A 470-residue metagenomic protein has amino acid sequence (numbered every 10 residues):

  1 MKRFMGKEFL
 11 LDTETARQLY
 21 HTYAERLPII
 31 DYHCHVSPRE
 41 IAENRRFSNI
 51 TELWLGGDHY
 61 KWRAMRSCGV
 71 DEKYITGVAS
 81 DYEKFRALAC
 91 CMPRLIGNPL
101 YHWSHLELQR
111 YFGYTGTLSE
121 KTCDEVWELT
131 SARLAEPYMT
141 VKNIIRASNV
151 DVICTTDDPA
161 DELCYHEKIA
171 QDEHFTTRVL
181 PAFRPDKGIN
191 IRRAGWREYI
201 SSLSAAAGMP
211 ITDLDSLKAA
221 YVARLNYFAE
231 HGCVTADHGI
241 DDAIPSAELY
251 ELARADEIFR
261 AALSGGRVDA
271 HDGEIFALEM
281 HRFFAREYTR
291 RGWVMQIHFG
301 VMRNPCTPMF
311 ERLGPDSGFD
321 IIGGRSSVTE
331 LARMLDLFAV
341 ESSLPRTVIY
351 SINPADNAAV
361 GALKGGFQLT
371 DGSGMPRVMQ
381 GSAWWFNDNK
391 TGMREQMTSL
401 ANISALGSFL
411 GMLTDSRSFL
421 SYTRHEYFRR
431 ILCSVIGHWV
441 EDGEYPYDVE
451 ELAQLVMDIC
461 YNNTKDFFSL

Functional and structural regions predicted by a protein language model:
M1-R291, S343-P345, I349-G361, G365-L470: Metal-cofactor-binding active-site regions of metalloenzymes
A270, F319-R325: A short acidic, glycine-rich active-site loop that binds or catalyzes chemistry on phosphate/adenosine moieties
M295-I297: C-terminal amphipathic alpha-helical interaction region
V301, C306: Hard-cation-handling environments
F310-G318: Short glycine/proline- and charge-enriched loop/turn segments that cap or connect secondary-structure elements
S327-L331: Divalent-cation-assisted or electrostatically stabilized phosphate/pyrophosphate-binding catalytic cores
M334-V340: Short, basic/hydrophobic alpha-helical segments
